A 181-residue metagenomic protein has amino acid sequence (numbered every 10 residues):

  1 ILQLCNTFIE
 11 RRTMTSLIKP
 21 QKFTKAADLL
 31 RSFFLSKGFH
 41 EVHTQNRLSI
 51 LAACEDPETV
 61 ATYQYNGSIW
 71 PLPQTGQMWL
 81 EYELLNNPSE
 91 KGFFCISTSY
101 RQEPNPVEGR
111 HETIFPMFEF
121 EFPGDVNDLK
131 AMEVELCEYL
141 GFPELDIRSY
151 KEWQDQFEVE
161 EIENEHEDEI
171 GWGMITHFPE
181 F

Functional and structural regions predicted by a protein language model:
L4-P123: Class II aminoacyl-tRNA synthetase-like tRNA-binding/catalytic domains
S16-T24, V126-V134, Q156: Generic detection of long, well-ordered alpha-helical segments
K130-F181: Metal-assisted phosphate- and nucleotidyl-transfer catalytic regions
